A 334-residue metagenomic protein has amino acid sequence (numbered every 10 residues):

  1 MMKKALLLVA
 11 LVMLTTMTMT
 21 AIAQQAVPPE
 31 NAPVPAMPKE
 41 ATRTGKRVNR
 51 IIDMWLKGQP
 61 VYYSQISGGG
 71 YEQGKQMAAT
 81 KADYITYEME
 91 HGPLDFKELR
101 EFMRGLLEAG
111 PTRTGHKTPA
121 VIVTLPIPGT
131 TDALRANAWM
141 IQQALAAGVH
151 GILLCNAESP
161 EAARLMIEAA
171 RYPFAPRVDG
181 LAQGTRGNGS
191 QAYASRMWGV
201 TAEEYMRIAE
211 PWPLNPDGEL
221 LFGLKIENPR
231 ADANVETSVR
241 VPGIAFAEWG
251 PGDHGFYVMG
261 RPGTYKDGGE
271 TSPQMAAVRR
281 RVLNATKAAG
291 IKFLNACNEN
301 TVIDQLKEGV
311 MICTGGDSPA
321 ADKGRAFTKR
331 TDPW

Functional and structural regions predicted by a protein language model:
M1-V9: Bacterial N-terminal signal peptides that target proteins for export
V9-M17: Bacterial N-terminal signal peptides
M19-A23: Sec/Tat signal peptide C-region and signal peptidase I cleavage site
Q24-W334: Expand to "…catalyze enediolate/carbanion chemistry for C-C bond making/breaking, isomerization, decarboxylation
